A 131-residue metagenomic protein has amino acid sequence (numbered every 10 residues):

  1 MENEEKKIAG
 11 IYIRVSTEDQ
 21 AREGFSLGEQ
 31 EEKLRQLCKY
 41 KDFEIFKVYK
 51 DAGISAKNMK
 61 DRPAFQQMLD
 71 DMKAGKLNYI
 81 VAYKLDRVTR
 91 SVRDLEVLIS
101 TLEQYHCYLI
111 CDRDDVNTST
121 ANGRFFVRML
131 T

Functional and structural regions predicted by a protein language model:
M1-T131: Short, structured surface patches at the beginning of a domain
